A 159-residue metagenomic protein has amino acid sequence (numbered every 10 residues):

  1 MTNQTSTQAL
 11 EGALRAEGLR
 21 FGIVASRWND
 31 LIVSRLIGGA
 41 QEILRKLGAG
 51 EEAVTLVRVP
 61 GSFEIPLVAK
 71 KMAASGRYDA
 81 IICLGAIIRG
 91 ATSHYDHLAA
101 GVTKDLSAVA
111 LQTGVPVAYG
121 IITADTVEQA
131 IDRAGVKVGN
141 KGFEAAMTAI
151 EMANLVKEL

Functional and structural regions predicted by a protein language model:
M1-R20, V136-K137, E151, E158: N-terminal presequence-like segments and the immediate start of the first folded domain
A9-P60: Glycine-rich phosphate/diphosphate-binding loop of Rossmann-like nucleotide-binding domains
G22, T55, D79-I81, V115-I121: Structural motif
R27-W28, A86-I87, I122-T126: Short, ordered loop/turn segments at secondary-structure junctions
S34, G38, P66-K70, A74 (+2 more regions): Amphipathic, non-transmembrane alpha-helical secondary structure
E64-L106: Glycine-rich phosphate-binding loop
Y95-D96, A100-L159: C-terminal binding/interaction regions
